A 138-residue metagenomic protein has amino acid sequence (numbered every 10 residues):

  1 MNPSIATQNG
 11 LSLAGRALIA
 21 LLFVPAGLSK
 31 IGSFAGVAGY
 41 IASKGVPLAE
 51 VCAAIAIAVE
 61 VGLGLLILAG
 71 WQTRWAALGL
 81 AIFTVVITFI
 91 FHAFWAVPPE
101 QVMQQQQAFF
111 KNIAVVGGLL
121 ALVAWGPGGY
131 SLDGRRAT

Functional and structural regions predicted by a protein language model:
M1-G32, A42-S43, E50-T138: Extended, low-polarity transmembrane helix blocks
